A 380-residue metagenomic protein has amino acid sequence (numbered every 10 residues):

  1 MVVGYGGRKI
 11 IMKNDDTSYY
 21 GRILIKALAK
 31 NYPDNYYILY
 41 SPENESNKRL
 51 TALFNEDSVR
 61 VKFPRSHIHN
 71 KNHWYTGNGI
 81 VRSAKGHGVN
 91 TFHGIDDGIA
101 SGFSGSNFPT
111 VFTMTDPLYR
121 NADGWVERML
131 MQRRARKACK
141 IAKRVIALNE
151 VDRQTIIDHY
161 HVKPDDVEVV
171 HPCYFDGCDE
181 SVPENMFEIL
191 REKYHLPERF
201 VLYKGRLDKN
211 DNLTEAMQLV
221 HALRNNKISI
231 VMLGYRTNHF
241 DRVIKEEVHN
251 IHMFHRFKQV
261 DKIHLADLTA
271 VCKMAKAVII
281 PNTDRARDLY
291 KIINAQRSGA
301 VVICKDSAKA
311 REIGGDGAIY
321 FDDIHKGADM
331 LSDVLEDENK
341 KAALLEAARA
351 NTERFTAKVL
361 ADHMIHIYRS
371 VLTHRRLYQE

Functional and structural regions predicted by a protein language model:
M1-E380: Carbohydrate transferase catalytic cores enriched for Leloir-type hexosyltransferases
